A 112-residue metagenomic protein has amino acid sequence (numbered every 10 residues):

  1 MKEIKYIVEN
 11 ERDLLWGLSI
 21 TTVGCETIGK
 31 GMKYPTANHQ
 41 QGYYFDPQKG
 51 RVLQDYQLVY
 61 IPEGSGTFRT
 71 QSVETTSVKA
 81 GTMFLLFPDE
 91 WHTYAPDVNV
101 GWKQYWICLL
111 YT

Functional and structural regions predicted by a protein language model:
M1-T67, E74-T76, V98: Generic protein-terminus/edge-of-domain signal
T22, L58, M83-L85, W106: Conserved hydrophobic/aromatic beta-strand scaffold that supports enzyme active sites
S65-T67, F84, D89-Y94: Histidine-centered metal-chelating micro-motifs
S72-L85: Short acidic-glycine-tyrosine-enriched beta hairpin
D89-C108: Ligand-binding loop in jelly-roll beta-barrel domains
Y111-T112: Conserved small/polar residues in nucleotide/adenosyl-binding loops
